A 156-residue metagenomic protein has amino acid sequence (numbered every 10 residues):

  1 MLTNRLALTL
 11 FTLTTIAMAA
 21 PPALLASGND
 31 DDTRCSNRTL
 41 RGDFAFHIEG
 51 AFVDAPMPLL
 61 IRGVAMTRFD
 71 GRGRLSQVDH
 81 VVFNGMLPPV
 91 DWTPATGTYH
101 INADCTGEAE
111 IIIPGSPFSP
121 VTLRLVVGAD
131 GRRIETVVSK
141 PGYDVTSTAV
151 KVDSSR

Functional and structural regions predicted by a protein language model:
M1-F11: Bacterial N-terminal signal peptides that target proteins for export
T9-A19: Bacterial N-terminal signal peptides
P21-R156: Mature soluble binding/inhibitory domains
